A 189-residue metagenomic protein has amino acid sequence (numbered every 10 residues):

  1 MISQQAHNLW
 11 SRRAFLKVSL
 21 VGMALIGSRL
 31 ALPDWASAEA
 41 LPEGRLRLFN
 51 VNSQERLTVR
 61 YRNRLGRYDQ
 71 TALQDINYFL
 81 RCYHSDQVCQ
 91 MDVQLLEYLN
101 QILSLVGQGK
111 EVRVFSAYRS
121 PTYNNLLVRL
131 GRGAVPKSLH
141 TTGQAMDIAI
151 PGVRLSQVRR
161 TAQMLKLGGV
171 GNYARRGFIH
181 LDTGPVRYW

Functional and structural regions predicted by a protein language model:
I2-N8, A14-W35: N-terminal export signals
I2-S3, L9, S19, A38-E39 (+3 more regions): Catalytic cores and adjacent binding grooves of peptidoglycan-active enzymes
R29-V59: C-terminal segment of N-terminal export signals and the immediately downstream linker at the start of the mature
V51, R62, F115-R119, P151 (+1 more regions): Active-site-proximal beta-strand/loop segments in catalytic clefts of secreted hydrolases
L65-F115: Active-site acidic/histidine clusters and adjacent loop/turn architecture that either coordinate catalytic ions
L96-N100, N124, L155, R159: Extracytoplasmic/secreted envelope proteins and their assembly/folding machinery, especially bacterial periplasmic
E111-N125: Acidic helix-start/capping segments at beta-turn-to-alpha-helix junctions
P121-S138: Charged, often glycine-rich, active-site loop that binds/positions anionic groups
